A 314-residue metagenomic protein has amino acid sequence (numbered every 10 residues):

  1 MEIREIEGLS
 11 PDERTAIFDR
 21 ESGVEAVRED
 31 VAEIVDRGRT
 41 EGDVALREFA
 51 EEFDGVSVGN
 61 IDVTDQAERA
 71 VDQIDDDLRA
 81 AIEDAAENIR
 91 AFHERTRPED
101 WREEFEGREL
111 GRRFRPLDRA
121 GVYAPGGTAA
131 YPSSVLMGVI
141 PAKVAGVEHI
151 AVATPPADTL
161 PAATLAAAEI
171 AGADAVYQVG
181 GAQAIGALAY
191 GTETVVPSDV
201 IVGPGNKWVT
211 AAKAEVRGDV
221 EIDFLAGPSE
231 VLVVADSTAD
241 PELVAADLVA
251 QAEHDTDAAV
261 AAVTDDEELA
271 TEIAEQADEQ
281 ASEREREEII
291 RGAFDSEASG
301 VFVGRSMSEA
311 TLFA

Functional and structural regions predicted by a protein language model:
M1-P116: N-terminal Rossmann-like NAD(P)+-binding subdomain of aldehyde/semialdehyde dehydrogenases
I3-G8, A175-G180, G300-S306: Short acidic-hydrophobic, aromatic-tinged amphipathic segments that line or gate anion-handling sites
E103-A167: Conserved small-residue-rich beta-alpha loop and adjacent elements that most often cradle the phosphate/pyrophosphate
A157-L160, G180-A187, S308: Short acidic loop-to-helix transition motifs that present clustered carboxylates
A173-E242, D247, E253-A259: Conserved NAD(P)+-binding/catalytic subdomain of aldehyde/semialdehyde dehydrogenases
V216-A226, V249-A261, D265-F294: Glycine/threonine-rich helix-loop capping motifs at alpha-helix boundaries
A293-A314: Conserved C-terminal structural/oligomerization subdomain of aldehyde/semialdehyde dehydrogenase
